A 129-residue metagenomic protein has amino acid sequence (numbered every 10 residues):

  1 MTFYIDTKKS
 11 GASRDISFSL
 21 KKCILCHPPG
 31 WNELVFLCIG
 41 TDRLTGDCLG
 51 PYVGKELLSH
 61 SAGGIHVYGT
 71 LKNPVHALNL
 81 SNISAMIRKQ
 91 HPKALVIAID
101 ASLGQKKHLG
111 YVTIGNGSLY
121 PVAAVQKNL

Functional and structural regions predicted by a protein language model:
M1-V96, A101-L129: N-terminal catalytic or cofactor-binding beta/alpha core of small enzyme domains
